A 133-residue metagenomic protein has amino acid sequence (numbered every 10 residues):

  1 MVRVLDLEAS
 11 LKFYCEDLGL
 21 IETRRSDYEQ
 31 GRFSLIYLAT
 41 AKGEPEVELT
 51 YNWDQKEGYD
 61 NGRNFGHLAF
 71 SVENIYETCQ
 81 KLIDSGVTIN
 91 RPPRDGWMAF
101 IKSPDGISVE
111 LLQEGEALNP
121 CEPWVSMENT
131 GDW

Functional and structural regions predicted by a protein language model:
M1-E46: Core segments of cupin and vicinal oxygen chelate
V2, L68-F70: Short, well-ordered beta-strand elements within core beta-sheets of diverse protein domains
L7, I75-Y76: Residues at or immediately preceding the N-termini of alpha-helices
T23-S26, Y37, F70, Y76-W133: Vicinal oxygen chelate
K42-P45, D54-K56, I75: Short, charged/polar surface micro-motifs in flexible loops or helix N-caps
V47-T50, E110: Conserved beta-strand in the GNAT
R63-H67: Eukaryotic phosphotyrosine signaling hubs
